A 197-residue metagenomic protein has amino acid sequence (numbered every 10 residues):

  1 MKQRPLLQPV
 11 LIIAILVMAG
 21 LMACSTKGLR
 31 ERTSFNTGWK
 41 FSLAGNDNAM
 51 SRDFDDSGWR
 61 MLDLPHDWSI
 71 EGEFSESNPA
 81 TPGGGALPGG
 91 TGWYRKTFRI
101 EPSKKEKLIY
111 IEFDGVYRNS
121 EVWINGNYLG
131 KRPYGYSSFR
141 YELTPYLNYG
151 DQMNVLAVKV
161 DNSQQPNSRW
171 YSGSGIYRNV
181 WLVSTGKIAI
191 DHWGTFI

Functional and structural regions predicted by a protein language model:
K2-L11: Bacterial N-terminal signal peptides that target proteins for export
P9-V10, T81-G84: Low-complexity, intrinsically disordered short segments enriched for Gly/Pro and polybasic residues
V17, M22-A80, M153-K159, S163 (+1 more regions): Accessory carbohydrate-binding/adhesion or oligomerization-edge regions at the termini of glycan-active proteins
E31-F35, S42-G45, G84, G89-F196: Accessory beta-strand-rich segments of carbohydrate-active enzymes
